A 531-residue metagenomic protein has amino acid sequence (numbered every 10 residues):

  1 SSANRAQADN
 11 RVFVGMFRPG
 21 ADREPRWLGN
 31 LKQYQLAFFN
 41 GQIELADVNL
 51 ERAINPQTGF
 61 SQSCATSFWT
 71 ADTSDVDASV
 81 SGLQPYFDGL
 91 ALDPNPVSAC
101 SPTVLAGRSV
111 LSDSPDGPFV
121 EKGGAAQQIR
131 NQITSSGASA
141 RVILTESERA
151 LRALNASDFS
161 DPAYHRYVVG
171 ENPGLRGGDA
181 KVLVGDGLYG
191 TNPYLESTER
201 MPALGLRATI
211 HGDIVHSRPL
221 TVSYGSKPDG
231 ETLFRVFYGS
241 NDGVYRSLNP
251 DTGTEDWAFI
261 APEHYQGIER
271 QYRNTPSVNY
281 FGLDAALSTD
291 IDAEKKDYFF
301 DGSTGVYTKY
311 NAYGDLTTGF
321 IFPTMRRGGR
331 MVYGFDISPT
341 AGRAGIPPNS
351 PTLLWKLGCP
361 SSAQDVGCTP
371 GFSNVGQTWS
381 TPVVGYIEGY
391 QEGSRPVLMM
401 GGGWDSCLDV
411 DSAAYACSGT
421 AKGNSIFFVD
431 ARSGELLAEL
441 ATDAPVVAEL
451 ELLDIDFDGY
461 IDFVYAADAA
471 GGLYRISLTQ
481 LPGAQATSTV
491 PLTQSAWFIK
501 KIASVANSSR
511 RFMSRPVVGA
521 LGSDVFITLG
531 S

Functional and structural regions predicted by a protein language model:
S1-S531: A fold-level detector for beta-propeller and closely related beta-sheet-rich head/sensor domains
